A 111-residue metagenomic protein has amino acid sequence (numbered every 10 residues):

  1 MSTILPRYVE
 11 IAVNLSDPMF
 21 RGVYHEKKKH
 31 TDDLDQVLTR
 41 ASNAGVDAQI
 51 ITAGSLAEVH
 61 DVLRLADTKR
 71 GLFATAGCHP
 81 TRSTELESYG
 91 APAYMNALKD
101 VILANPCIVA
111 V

Functional and structural regions predicted by a protein language model:
M1-V111: Mid-domain alpha/beta scaffold segments of enzyme catalytic cores
